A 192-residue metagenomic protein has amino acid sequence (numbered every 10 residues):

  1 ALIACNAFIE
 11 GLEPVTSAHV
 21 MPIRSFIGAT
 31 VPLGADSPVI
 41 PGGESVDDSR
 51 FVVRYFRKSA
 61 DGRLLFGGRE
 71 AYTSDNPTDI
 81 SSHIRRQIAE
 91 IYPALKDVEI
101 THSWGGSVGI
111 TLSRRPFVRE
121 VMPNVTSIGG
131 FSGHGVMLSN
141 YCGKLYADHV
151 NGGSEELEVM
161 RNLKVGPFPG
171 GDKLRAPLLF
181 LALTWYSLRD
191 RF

Functional and structural regions predicted by a protein language model:
I3-G34, V39-P123: Active-site substrate-recognition segment that forms the wall of the catalytic cavity or substrate channel
L12-E13, D190-F192: Electropositive, surface-exposed helix/loop patches at the edges of structured domains that serve as adaptable
S74-R191: C-terminal catalytic lobe of FAD-dependent flavoproteins
